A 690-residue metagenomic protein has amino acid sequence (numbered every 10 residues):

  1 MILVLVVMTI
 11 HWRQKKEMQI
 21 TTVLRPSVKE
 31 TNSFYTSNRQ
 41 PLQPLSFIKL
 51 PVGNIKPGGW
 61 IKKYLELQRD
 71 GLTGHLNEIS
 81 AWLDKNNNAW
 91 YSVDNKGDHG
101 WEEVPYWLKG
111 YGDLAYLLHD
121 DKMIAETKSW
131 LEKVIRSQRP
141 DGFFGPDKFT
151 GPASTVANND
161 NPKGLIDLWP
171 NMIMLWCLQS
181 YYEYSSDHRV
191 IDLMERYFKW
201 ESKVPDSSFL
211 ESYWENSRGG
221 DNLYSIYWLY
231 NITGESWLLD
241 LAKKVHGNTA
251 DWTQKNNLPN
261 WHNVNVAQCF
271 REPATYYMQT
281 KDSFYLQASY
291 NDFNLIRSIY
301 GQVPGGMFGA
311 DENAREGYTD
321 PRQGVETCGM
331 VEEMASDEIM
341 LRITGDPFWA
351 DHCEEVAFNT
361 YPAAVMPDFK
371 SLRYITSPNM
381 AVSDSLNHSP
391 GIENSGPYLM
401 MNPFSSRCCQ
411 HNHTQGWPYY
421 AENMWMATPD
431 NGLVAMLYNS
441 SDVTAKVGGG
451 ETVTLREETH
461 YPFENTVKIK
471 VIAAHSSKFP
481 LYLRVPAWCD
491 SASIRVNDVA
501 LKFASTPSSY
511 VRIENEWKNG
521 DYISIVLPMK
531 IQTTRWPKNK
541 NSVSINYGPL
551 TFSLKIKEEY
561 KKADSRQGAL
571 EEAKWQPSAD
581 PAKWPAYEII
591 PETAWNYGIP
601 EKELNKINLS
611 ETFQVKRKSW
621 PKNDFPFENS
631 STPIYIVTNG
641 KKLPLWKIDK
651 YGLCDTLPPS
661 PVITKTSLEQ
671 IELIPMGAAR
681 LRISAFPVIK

Functional and structural regions predicted by a protein language model:
K15-E103, I124, K128-T150, H188: Low-complexity, Ser/Thr/Pro/Gly-enriched N-terminal "stalk/linker" regions
M18, V23-E30, S289, A350-N359 (+4 more regions): C-terminal beta-rich recognition modules with glycine/proline-rich loops and embedded aromatic residues
P26, W60-Y91, E126-F143, D192-F209 (+3 more regions): Long, well-ordered core segments of solenoidal/helical folds
L45-P57, A115-K128, Y181-E195, Y230-K243 (+4 more regions): Structural helix-adjacent loops and short alpha-helical linkers that scaffold large soluble proteins
N77-D98, G145-I166, N216-N231, L258-Y276 (+2 more regions): Carbohydrate-binding/catalytic loop surfaces
V93-G97, A115-V245, K255: Extended ligand-binding groove/face enriched in aromatic
G100-Y116, I166-Y182, E215-N231, H262-M278 (+3 more regions): Well-ordered alpha-helical segments within folded domains of soluble proteins
C489-N515, T533-K538: Solvent-exposed beta-strand/loop surfaces of large extracellular or lumenal domains
